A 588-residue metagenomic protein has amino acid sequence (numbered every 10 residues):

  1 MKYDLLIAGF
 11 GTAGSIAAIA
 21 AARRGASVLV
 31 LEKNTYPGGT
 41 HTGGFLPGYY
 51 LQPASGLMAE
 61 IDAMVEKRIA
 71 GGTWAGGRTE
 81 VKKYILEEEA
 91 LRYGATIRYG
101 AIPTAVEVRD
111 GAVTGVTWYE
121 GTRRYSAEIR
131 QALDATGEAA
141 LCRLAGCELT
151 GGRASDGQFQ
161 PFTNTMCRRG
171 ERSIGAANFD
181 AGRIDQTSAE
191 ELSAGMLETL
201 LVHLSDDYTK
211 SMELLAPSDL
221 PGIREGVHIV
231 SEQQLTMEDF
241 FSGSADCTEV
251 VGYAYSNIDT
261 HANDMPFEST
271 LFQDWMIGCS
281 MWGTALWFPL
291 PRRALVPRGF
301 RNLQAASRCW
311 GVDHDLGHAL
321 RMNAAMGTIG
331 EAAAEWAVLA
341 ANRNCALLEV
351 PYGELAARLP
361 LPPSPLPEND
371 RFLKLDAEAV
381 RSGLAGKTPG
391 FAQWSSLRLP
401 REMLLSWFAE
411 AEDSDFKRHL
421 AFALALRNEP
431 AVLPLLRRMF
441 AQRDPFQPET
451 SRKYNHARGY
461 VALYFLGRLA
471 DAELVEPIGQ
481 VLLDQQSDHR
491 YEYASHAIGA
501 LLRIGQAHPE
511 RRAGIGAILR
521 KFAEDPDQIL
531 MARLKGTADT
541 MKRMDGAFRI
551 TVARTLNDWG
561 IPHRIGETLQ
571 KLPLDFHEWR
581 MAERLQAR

Functional and structural regions predicted by a protein language model:
M1-A13: Beta1/beta-strand and adjacent pyrophosphate-binding region of the FAD-binding site in flavoprotein oxidoreductases
G9-T12, Y49, W74-G77, G317-A325 (+1 more regions): Alpha-helix capping and helix-loop boundary segments enriched in small/acidic/polar residues
I19, R23, A332-N342, L502-Q506 (+1 more regions): Short glycine/serine- and small hydrophobic-enriched flexible loop segments
A20, A26-S27, E32-R109, T150 (+2 more regions): Conserved N-terminal/central alpha/beta ligand/cofactor-binding core
T40, Y119-E120, R124-Q131, A135-A385 (+4 more regions): Flavin (FAD/FMN)-binding glycine-rich loop and adjacent Rossmann-like elements that form
D110-V116: Short, hydrophobic/aromatic-rich segments at coil-to-beta transitions
E368-E378, L397-E410, E429-T450, D471-Q485 (+2 more regions): Amphipathic alpha-helical scaffolding segments comprising HEAT/armadillo-like alpha-solenoid repeats
A385-R398, S406, E410, D415-P430 (+4 more regions): Structural detector for internal amphipathic alpha-helices that build alpha-solenoid repeat scaffolds
